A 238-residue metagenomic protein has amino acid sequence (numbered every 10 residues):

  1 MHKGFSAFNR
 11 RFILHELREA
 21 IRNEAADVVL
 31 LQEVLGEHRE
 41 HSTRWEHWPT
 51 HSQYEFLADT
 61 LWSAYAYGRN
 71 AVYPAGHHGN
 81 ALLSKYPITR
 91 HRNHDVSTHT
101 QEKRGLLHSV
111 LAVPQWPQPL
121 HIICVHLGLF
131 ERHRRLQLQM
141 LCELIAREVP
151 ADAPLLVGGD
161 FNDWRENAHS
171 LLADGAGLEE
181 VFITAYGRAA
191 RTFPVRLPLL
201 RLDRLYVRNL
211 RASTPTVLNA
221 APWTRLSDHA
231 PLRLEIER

Functional and structural regions predicted by a protein language model:
M1, L31-Q32, V125, G158-D160: Active-site flanking residues adjacent to catalytic metal/cofactor-binding acidic residues
M1-T60, Y65-Y67, V72-H77, Q139-C142 (+1 more regions): N-terminal, active-site-proximal structural segment of metallo-dependent hydrolase catalytic domains
K3-F5, G36-R39, Y73-G76, F130-H133 (+2 more regions): Active-site environment of divalent metal-dependent phosphoester hydrolases
A25, Q118-P119, A151-P154: Short coil/turn segments at beta-strand junctions that form active-site/ligand-binding loops
P74-A75, H99-K103, E131-H133, W223-L226: Solvent-exposed loop/turn segments connecting transmembrane beta-strands in outer-membrane beta-barrel proteins
H78-N80, S84-T89, E102-C124, I236-R238: Beta-strand-turn-beta hairpins that frame and shape the catalytic cleft of phosphate-ester-processing enzymes
I88, N93, V110-L111, E143-L156 (+1 more regions): Metal-dependent phosphoester-hydrolase catalytic domains
H133-I145: Alpha-helical scaffold elements lining the catalytic groove of polysaccharide deacetylases
